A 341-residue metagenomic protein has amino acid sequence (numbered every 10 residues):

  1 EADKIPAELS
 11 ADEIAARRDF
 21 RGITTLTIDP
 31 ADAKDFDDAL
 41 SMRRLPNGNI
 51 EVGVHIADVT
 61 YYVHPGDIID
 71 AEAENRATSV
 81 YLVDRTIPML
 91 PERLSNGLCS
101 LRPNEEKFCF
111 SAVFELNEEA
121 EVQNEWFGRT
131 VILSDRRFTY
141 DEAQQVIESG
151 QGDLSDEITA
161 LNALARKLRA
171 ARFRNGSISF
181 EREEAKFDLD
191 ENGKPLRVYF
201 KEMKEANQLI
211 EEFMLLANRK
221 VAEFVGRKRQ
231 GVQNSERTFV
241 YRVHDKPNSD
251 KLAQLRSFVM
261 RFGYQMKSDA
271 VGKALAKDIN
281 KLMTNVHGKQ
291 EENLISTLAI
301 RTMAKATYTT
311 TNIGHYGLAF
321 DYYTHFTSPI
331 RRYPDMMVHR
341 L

Functional and structural regions predicted by a protein language model:
E1-L341: Electropositive polyanion-binding surfaces
